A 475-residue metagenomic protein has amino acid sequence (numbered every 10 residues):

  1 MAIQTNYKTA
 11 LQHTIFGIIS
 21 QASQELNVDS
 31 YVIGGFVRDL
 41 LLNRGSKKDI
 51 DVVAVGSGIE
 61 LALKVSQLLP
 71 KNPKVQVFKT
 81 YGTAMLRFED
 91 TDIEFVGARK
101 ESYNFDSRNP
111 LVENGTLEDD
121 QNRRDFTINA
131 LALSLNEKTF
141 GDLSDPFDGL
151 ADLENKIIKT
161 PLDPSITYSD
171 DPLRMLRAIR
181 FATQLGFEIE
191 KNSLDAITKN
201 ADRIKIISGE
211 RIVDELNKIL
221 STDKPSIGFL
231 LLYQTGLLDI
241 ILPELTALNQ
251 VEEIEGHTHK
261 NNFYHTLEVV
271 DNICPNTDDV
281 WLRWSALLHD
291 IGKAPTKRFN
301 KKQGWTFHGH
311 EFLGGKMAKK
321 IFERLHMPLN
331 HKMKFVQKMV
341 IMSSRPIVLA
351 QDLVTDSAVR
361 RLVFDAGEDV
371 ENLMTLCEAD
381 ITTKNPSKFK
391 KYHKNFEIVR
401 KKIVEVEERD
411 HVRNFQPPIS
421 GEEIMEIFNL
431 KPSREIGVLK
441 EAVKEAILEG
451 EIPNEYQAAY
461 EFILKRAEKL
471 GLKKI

Functional and structural regions predicted by a protein language model:
M1-I475: Catalytic cores of the polymerase beta-like nucleotidyltransferase superfamily and closely associated nucleotide
